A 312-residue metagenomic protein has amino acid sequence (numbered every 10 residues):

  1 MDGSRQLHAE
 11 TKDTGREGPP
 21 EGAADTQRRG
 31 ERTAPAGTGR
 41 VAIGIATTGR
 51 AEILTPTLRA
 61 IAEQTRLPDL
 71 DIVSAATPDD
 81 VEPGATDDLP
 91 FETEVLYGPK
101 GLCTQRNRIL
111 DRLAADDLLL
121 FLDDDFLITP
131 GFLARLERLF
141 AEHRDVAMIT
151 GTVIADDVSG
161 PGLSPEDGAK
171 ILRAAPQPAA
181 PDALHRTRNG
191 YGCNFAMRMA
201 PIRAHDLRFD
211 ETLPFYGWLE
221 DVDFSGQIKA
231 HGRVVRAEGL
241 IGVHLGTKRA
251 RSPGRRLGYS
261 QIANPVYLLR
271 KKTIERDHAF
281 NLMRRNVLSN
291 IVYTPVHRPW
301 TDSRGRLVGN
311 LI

Functional and structural regions predicted by a protein language model:
R5-Q6, R256-N264, E275-I312: Non-catalytic, C-terminal membrane-associated alpha-helical segments of glycosyltransferases
R59-D69: Short, acidic, metal-binding catalytic loop of nucleotide-sugar glycosyltransferases
C103-L118: Active-site nucleotide-sugar/metal-binding loop of Leloir-type enzymes
D116-L127: Short beta-strand-to-loop acidic/aromatic patch adjacent to the donor-nucleotide binding site
G131-S164: Conserved donor NDP-sugar-binding/catalytic core segment of glycosyltransferases
G168-R188: Short, flexible, basic/aromatic active-site loop/helix in glycosyltransferases
G190, N194-M197, P201-D206, E211-L240: A short, conserved alpha-helix in the catalytic core of glycosyltransferases
Y216, R233-R255, P265-L268: Active-site donor/metal-binding and catalytic loop motifs of nucleotide-sugar-dependent glycosylation enzymes
